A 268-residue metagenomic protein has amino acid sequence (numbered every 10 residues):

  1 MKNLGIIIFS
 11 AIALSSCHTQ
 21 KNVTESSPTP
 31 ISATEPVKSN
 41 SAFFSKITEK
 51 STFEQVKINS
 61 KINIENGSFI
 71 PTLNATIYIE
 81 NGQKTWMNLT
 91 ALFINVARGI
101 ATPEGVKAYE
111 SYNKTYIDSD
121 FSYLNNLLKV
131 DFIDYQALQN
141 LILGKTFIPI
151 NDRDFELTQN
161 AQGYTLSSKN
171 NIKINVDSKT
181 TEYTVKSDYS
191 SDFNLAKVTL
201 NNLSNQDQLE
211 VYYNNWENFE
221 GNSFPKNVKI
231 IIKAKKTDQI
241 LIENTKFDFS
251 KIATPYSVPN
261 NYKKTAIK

Functional and structural regions predicted by a protein language model:
M1-G5, T19: Positively charged n-region of N-terminal signal peptides that target proteins for export
G5-I12: Sec-dependent N-terminal signal peptides
L14-S16: C-terminal motif of bacterial Sec signal peptides marking the signal peptidase cleavage site
H18-P71, K263-K268: N-terminal leader/targeting segments and the immediate start of mature chains
T19, D154-N261, T265-I267: Gly/Pro-enriched, hydrophobic low-complexity segments that function as extracytoplasmic propeptides/linkers
T48-V56, S68-P71, Y78-E80, G99 (+3 more regions): Edge/loop elements at the starts and ends of beta-strands within beta-rich repeat scaffolds
K84-Q136: An acidic-aromatic
L127-T158: C-terminal low-complexity, charged extensions that often adopt amphipathic alpha-helices
